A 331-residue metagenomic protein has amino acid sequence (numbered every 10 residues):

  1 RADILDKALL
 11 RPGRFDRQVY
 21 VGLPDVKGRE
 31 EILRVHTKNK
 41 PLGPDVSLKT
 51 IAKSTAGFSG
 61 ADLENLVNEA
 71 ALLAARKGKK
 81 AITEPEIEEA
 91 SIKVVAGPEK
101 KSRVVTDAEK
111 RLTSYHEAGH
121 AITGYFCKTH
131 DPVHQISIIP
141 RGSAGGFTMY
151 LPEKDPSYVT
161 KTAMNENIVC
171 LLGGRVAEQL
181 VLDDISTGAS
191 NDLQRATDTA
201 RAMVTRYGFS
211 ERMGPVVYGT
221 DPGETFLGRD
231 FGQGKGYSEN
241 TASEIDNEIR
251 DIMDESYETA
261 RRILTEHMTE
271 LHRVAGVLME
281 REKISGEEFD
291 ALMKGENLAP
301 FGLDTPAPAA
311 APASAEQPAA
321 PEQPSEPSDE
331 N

Functional and structural regions predicted by a protein language model:
R1-A2, P24, F126: A short beta-strand-to-loop transition that corresponds to the Sensor-1 phosphate-sensing loop of AAA+ P-loop ATPases
A2-R14: Short regulatory helix/loop adjacent to the ATP-binding pocket of P-loop NTPases
K7-A8, V21-E88, K93, G97-P98 (+4 more regions): Conserved C-terminal "switch" segment of AAA+ ATPases
R11-R14, P44-L48, L66, S256 (+1 more regions): N-terminal alpha-helical segment
Q18: Walker A/P-loop-proximal flanking segment of P-loop NTPase domains
E31, V35, K53, N65-N68 (+6 more regions): Generic recognition of well-ordered alpha-helical segments within structured catalytic/regulatory domains
S102-L112: Short pre-active-site segment immediately N-terminal to the catalytic Zn-binding motif
R111-Y115, A121-N331: Soluble catalytic regions of large protease machineries
